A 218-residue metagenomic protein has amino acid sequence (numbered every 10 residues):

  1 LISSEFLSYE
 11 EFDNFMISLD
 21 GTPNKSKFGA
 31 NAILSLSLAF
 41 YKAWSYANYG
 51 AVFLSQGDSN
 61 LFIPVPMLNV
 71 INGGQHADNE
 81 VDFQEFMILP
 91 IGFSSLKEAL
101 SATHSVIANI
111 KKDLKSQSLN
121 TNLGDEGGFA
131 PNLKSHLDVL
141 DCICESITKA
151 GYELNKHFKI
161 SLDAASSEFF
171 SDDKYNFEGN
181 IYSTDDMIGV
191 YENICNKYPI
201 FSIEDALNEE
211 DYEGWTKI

Functional and structural regions predicted by a protein language model:
L1-E5, L19, A43-A47, L89 (+3 more regions): Change "in soluble alpha/beta enzymes" to "in soluble alpha/beta proteins
L1-G50, L54, L100, G128: Metal- or metallocofactor-binding catalytic centers and their adjacent structured scaffolds across diverse enzyme
L7-F12, A30, A51-S55, K111-F129 (+2 more regions): Flexible, glycine/charged-enriched surface loops at secondary-structure junctions
L38-Y41, V65-P66, N72-Q84, L133-S135 (+2 more regions): Short acidic, glycine/serine/threonine-rich loops at helix termini
G50-V65: Glycine/threonine-rich beta-strand-loop-alpha-helix active-site module that forms ligand/phosphate-binding
L61-G124: Mobile "lid/hinge" segments at catalytic clefts and subdomain interfaces of large enzymes
E85-L96, N120-H136, A165-E178: Active-site-proximal beta-alpha loop/turn segments in soluble metabolic enzymes
L137-I218: Catalytic core of soluble alpha/beta enzymes
